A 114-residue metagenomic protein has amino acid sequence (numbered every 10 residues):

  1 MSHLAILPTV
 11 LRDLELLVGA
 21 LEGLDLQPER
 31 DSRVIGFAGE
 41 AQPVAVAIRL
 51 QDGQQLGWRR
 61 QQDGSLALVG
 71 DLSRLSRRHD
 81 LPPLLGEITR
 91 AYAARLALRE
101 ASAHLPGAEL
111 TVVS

Functional and structural regions predicted by a protein language model:
M1-S114: Interaction-mediating elements
